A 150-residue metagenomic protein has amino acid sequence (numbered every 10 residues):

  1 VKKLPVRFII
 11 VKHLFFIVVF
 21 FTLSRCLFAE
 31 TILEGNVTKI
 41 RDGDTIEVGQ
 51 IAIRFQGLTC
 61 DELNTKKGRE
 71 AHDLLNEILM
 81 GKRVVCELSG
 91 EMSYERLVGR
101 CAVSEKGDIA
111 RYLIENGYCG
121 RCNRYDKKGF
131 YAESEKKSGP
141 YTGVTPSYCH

Functional and structural regions predicted by a protein language model:
R7, V11-I17: Sec-dependent signal peptide recognition, specifically the positively charged N-region followed immediately by
F15-F16, L23-H150: Small beta-barrel nucleic-acid-binding modules, primarily SNase/OB-fold domains and secondarily Tudor-like barrels
